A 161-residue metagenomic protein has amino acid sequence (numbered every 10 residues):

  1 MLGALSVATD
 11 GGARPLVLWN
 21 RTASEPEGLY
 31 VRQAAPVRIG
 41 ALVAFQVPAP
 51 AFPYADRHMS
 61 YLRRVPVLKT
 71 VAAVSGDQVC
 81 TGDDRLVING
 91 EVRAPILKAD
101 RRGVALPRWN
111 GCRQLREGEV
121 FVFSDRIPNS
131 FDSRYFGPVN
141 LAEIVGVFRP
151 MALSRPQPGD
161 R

Functional and structural regions predicted by a protein language model:
M1-P66, Q114, G137-R161: Protein maturation boundaries and topogenic segments
A35-V37, P95-V104: A short, sequence-level motif marking secondary-structure junctions
P36, A51, V79, L86 (+1 more regions): Solvent-exposed loop/turn segments at secondary-structure junctions within structured extracellular/periplasmic domains
A41-V43, D77, E119: Structural motif
L62-P95: Mid-length scaffold segments of soluble, non-membrane domains
G103-E117: Acidic loop->beta-strand submotif enriched in PP2C/PPM serine/threonine phosphatases
S124: Phosphate/adenylate-binding glycine loop and adjacent helical scaffold
S130-Y135: Active-site loop architecture of trypsin-fold serine endopeptidases
